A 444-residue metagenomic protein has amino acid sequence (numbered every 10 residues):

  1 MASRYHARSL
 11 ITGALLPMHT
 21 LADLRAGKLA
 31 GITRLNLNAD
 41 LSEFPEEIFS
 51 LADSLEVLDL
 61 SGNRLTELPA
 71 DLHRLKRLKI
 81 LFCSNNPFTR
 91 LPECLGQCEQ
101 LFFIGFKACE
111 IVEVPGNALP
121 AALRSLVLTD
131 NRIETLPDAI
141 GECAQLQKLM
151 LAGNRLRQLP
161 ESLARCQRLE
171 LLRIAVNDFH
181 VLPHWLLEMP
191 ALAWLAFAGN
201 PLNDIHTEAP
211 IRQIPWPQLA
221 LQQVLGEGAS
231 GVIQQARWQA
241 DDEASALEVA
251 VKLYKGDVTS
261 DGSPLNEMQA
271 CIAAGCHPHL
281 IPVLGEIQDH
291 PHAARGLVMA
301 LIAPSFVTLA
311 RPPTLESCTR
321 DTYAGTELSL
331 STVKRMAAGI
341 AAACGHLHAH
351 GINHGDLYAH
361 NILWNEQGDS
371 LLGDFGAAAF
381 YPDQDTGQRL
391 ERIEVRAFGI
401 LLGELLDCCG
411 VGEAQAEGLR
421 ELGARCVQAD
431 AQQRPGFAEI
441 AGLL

Functional and structural regions predicted by a protein language model:
M1-A70, R74-T129, T135-D138, K148 (+3 more regions): The feature captures the LRR N-terminal capping module
G231-A270: ATP-binding glycine-rich loop module of kinase domains
Q269-P278: Structural motif at the C-terminus of the N-lobe alphaC helix and the adjacent alphaC-beta4 loop of the Hanks-type
P282-R295: Short beta-strand micro-motifs within the conserved protein kinase catalytic domain, predominantly in the N-lobe
H292-F306: Conserved short submotifs of the Hanks-type protein kinase catalytic core that shape the nucleotide-binding pocket
M336-A337: Activation segment signature within eukaryotic-like protein kinase domains
C344, H348-W364: Catalytic-loop of the protein kinase fold
L371, G376-R425: C-lobe/activation-segment region of protein kinase-like
